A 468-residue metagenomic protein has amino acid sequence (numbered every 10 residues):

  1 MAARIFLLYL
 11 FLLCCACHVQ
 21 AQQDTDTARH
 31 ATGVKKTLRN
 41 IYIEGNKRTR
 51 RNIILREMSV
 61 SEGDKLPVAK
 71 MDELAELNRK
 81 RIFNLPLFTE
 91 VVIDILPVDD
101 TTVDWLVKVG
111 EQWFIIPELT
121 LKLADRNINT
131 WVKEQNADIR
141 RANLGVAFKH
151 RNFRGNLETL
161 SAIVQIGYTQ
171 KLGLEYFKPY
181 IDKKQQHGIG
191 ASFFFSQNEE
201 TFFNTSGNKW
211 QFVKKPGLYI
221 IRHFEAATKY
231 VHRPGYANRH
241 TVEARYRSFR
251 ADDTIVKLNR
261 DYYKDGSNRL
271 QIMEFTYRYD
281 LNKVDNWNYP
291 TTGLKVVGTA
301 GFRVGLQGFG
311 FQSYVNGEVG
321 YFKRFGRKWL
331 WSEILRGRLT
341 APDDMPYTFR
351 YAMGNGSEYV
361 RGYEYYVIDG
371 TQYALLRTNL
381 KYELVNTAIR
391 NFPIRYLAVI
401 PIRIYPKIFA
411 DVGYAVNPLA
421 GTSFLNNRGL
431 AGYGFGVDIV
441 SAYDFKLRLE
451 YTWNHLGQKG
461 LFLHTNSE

Functional and structural regions predicted by a protein language model:
V34-S192, G266-P290, Q372, A415-A420 (+2 more regions): Outer-membrane beta-barrel initiation region
F88, Q112-F114, F153-G155, I181-K184 (+8 more regions): Outer-membrane beta-barrel channels and translocator barrels
T120-A124, A147-R151, I163-G167, F177-P179 (+10 more regions): Outer-membrane beta-barrel pore domains and translocons
R140-L144, Y168-L172, I220-A226, R269-F275 (+8 more regions): Residues that define the transmembrane beta-barrel architecture of outer-membrane proteins
Q186-L330, D411, A415-P418, N426: Transmembrane beta-strand segments of outer-membrane beta-barrel domains in Gram-negative and organellar OMPs
F193-P234, G337-T371, Q458-L463: Outer-membrane beta-barrel translocator/channel fold
I272-V399: C-terminal outer-membrane beta-barrel translocator/porin domains of Gram-negative envelope proteins and their
T276, L380, I439, Q458-E468: Outer-membrane beta-barrel "beta-signal"
